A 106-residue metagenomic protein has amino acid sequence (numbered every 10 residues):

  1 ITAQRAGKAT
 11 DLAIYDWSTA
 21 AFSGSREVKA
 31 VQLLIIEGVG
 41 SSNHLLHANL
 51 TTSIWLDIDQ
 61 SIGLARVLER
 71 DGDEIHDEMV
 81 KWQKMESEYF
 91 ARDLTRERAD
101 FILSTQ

Functional and structural regions predicted by a protein language model:
I1-Q32: ATP-dependent small-molecule kinase phosphotransfer cores that center on conserved nucleotide phosphate-binding segments
I1-Q4, E69-E74: Conserved AAA+ ATPase "sensor/coupling" helix adjacent to the nucleotide-binding pocket
T2, T10, T19, T51-T52 (+2 more regions): Residue-identity detector for threonine
A21-S25, N43, A48, D73-Q106: Small-molecule kinase domains that catalyze NTP-dependent phosphoryl transfer to phosphate-bearing small molecules
F22-D71: ATP-dependent NMP and nucleoside kinases share a basic, alpha-helical "lid"
